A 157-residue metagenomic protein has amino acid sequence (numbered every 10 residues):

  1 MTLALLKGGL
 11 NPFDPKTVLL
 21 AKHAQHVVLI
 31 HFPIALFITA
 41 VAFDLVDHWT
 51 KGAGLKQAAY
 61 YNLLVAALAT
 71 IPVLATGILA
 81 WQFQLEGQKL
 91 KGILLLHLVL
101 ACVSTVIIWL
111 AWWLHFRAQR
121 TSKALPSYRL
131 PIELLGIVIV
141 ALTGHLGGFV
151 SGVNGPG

Functional and structural regions predicted by a protein language model:
M1-G157: Polytopic transmembrane helical bundles with strong interfacial aromatic enrichment
